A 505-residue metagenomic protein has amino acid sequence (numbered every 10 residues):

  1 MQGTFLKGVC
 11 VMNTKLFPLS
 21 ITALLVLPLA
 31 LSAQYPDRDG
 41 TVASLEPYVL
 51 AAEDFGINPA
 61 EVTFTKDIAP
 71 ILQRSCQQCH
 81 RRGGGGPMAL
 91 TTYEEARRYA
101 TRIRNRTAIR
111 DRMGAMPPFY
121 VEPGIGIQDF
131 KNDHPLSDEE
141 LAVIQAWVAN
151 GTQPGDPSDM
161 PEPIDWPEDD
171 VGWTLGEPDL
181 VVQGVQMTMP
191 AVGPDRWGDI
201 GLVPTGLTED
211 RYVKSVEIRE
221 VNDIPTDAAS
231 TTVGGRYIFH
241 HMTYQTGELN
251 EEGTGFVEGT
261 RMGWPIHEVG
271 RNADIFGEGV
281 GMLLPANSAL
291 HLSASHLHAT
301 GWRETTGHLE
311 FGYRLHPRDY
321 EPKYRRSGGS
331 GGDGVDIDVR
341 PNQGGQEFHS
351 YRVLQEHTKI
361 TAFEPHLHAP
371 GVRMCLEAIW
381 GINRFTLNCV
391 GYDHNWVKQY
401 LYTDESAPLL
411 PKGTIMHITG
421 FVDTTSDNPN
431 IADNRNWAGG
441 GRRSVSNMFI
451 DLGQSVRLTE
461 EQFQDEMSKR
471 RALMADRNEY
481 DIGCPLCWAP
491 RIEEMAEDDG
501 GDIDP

Functional and structural regions predicted by a protein language model:
M1-V11: Short, Lys/Arg-enriched N-terminal segments with co-localized hydrophobic residues within the first ~10-30 amino acids
L16-L19, Y35-D37: Extended intrinsically disordered, low-complexity segments enriched in serine/proline/acidic residues
S20-P28: Bacterial N-terminal signal peptides
A33-V203, S215, R219, N287-S293: Aromatic- and Gly/Pro-enriched helix-to-coil junctions and flexible linker segments
Y35, A43-F55, C484, A489 (+1 more regions): Basic/polar N-terminal segments that are highly enriched at the extreme N-terminus, encompassing both cleavable
N105, P118-K131, D159-K359, E364-D498 (+1 more regions): Beta-strand-centric surfaces of beta-sandwich/beta-rich domains
